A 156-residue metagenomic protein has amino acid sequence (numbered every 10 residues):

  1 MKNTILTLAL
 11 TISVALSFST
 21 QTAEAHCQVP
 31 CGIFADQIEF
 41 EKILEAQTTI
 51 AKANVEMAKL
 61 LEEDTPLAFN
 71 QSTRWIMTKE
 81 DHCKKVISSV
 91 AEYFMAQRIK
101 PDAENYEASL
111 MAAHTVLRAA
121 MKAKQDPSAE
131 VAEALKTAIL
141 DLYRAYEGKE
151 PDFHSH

Functional and structural regions predicted by a protein language model:
M1-A9: Bacterial N-terminal signal peptides that target proteins for export
V14-T22: C-terminal segment of classical bacterial N-terminal signal peptides
A23-L67: Immediate post-signal-peptide N-terminus of mature secreted/exported proteins
C27-A35, W75, K85, E92 (+1 more regions): Long, charged/polar, soluble alpha-helical segments
F40, H114-H156: C-terminal amphipathic alpha-helix
I50, N54-Y93: Alpha-helical segments in soluble extracytoplasmic regions
N70-M77, Y106-L110, A132-L140: Short, charged, amphipathic alpha-helical segments
E80-K124: Long, amphipathic, charge-rich alpha-helical segments that form helical bundles/coiled-coils
